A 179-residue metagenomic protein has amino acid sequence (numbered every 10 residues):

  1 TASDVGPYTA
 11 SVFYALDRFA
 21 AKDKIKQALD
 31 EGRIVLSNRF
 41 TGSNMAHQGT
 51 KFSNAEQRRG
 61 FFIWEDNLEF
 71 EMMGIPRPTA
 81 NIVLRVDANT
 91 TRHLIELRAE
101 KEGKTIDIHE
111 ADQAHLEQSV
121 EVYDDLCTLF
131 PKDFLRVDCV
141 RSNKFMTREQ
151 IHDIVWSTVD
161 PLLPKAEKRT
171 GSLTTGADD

Functional and structural regions predicted by a protein language model:
T1-N67, E71-M73: ATP-dependent small-molecule kinase phosphotransfer cores that center on conserved nucleotide phosphate-binding segments
P7, I34, T41, D66 (+4 more regions): Hydrophobic alpha-helical segments
G32-R33, P78, P131-F134: A generic structural signal for alpha->beta connector loops
L36, A80-I82, L135-V137: Hydrophobic/aromatic beta-strand patches that form the interior of the parallel beta-sheet core in alpha/beta enzyme
G42-E121: A glycine- and Lys/Arg-enriched "phosphate-lid" helix/loop adjacent to the NTP-binding pocket of small-molecule kinases
N89-D179: NTP-dependent small-molecule kinase module
